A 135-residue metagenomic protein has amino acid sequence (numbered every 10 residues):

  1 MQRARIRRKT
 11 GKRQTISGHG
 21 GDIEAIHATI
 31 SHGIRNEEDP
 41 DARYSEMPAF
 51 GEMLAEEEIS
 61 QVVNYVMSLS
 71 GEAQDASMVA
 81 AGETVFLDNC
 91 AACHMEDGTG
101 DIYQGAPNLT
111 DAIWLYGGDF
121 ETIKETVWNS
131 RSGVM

Functional and structural regions predicted by a protein language model:
M1-A4, Q74-G100, W128-N129: Sequence/structural segment immediately N-terminal to covalent heme-attachment motifs in c-type and related
M1-G11, I16: Cationic, amphipathic, low-complexity alpha-helical segments enriched in hydrophobics plus arginine/proline
R7, E57-E58, S77: Cytosolic histidine kinase catalytic core of two-component systems
K9-K12, T84, K124: Context-gated lysine
G11, D75-A76, N108: Poly-acidic low-complexity segments
T15-S68, Y103-M135: Extracytoplasmic electron-transfer domains, predominantly the class I c-type cytochrome c fold
